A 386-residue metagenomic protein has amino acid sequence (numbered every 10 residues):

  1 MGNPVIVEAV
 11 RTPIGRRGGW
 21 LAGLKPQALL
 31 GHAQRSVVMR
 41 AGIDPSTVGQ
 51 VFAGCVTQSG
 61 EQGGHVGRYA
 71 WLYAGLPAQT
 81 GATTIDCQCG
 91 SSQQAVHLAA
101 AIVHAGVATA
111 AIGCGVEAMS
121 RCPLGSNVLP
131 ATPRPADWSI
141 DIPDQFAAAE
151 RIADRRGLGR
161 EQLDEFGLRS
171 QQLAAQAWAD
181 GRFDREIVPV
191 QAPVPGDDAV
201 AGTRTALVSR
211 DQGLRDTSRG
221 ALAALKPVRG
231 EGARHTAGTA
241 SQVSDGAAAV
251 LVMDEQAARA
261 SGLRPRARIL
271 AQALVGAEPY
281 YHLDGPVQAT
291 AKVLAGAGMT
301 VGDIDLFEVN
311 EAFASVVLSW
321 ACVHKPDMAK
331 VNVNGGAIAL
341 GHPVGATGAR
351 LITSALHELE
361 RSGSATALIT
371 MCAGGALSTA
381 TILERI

Functional and structural regions predicted by a protein language model:
M1-L24, R219-D284, Q288, A295 (+3 more regions): Condensing-enzyme catalytic core mediating Claisen C-C bond formation in acyl metabolism
R11-T12, G23, G31-H32, E165-A260 (+1 more regions): N-terminal extracellular/periplasmic Venus flytrap/periplasmic-binding protein-like
A22-A110, V116-T132, I187-V208, Y280 (+1 more regions): Conserved beta-ketoacyl condensing-enzyme motif
L24, C55-T109, I140-A147, D216-Q242 (+3 more regions): Conserved catalytic cysteine-centered active-site region of acyl-thioester-dependent Claisen-condensing enzymes
P26-G42, V66-A70, A95, Q145-I152 (+4 more regions): Short, well-ordered amphipathic alpha-helical segments that serve as non-catalytic structural scaffolds within diverse
G49, E150, E186, L270-A339: Active-site pocket-lining segment
I85-V116, A153-F183, A249-Q256, P343-S364 (+1 more regions): Active-site-proximal alpha-helical scaffold in enzymes
